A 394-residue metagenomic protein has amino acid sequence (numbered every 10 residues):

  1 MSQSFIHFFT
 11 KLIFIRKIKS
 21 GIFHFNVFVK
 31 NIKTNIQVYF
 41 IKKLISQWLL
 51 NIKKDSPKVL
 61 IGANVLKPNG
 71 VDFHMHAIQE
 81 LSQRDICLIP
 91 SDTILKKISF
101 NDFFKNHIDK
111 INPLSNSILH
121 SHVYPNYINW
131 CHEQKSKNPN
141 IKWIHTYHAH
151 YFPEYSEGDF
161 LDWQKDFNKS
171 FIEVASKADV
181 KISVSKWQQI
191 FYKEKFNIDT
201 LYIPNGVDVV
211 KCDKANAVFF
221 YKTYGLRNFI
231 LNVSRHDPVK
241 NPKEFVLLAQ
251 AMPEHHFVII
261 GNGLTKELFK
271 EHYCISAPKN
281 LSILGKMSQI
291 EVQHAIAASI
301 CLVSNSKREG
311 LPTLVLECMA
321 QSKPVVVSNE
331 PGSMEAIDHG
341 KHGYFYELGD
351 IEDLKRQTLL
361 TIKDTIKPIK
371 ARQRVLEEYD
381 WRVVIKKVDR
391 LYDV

Functional and structural regions predicted by a protein language model:
L60, Y221-K240, V246-M252, V258: Conserved donor-binding/catalytic core segment of Leloir-type glycosyltransferases
D162-V180: Membrane-proximal helix-turn-helix segments that form the acceptor-binding/catalytic region of lipid-linked
G206-K222: Acidic anion/phosphate-binding donor-loop and adjacent secondary structure in glycosyltransferase catalytic cores
K270-I290: Nucleotide-activated donor-binding/catalytic signature segment of Leloir-type glycosyltransferases, i.e., the conserved
K307: Aromatic "clamp/platform" in nucleotide-sugar-dependent glycosyltransferases that forms part of the donor/acceptor
P324-V327: Short hydrophobic beta-strand element within catalytic cores of glycosyltransferases and related nucleotide-activated
H339-G340, Y344-I351, L359-T365: Conserved acidic donor-binding segment of nucleotide-sugar-dependent glycosyltransferases
I366-E378: A short, well-ordered alpha-helix in the C-terminal region of glycosyltransferases
